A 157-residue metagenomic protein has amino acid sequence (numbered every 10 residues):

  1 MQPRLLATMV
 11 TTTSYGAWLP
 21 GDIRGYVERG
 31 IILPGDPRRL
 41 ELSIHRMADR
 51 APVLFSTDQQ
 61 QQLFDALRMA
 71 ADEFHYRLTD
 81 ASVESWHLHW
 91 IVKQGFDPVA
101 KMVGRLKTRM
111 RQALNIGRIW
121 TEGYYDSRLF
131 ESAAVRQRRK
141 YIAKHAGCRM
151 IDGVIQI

Functional and structural regions predicted by a protein language model:
M1-I157: Short catalytic/metal-binding and nucleic-acid-binding patches
